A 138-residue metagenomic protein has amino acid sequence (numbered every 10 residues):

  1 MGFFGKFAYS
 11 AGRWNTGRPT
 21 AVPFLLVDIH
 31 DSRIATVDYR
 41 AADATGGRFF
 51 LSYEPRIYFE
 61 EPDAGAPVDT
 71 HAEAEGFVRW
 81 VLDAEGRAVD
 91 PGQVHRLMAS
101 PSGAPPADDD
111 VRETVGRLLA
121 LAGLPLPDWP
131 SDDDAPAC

Functional and structural regions predicted by a protein language model:
M1, R13-P62: Short, intrinsically disordered low-complexity segments
M1-W14, C138: Short, extreme N-terminal segment that most often corresponds to the first beta-strand
F7-A8, R48-S52, W80, V94: Bulky hydrophobic/aromatic packing residues
Y9-S10, V22, L124-W129: Intrinsic-disorder/low-complexity coil detector
R56-C138: Long, compositionally biased intrinsically disordered terminal regions
